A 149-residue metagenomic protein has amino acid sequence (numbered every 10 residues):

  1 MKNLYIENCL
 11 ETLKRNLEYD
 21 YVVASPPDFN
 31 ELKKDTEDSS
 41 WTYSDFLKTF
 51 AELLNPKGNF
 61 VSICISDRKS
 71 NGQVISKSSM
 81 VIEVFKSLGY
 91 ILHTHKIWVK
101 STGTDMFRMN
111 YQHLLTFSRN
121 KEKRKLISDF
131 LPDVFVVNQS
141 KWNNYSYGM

Functional and structural regions predicted by a protein language model:
M1-M149: Core catalytic lobe of class I
